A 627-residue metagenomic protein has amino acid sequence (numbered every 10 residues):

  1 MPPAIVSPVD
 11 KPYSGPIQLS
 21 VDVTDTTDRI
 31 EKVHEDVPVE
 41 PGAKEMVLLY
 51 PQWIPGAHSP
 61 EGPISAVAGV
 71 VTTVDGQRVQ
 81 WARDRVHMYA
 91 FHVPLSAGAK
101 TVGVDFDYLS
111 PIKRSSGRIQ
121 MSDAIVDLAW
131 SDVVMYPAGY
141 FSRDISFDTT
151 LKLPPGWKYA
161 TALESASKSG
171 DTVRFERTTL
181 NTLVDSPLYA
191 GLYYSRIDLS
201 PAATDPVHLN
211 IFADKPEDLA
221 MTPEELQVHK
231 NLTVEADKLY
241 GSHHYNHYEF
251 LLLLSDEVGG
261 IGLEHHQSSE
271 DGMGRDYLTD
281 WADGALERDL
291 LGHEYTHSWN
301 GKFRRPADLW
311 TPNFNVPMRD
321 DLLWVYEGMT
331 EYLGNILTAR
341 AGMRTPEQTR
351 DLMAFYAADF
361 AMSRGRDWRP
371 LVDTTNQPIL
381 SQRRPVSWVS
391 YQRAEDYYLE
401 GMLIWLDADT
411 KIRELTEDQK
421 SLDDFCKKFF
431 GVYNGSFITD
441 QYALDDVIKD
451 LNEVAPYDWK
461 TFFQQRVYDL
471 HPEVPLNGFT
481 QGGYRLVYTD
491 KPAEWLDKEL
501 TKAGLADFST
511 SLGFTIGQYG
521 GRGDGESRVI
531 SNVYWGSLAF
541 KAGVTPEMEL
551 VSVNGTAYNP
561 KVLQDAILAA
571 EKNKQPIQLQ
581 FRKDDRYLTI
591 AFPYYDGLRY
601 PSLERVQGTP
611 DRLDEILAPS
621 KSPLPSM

Functional and structural regions predicted by a protein language model:
M1-T26: N-terminal, polar/Ser/Thr-rich
V23-T24, G56-S122: A surface-exposed beta-strand-loop module
E31-I64, M135-G139, R143-P154: Surface-exposed beta-strand/loop patches in extracellular or lumenal glycoproteins
E35, D198-L323, M329, L333: Juxtacatalytic substrate-recognition/specificity segment
P63-G69, V133, D144-A160, E164 (+6 more regions): Zn2+-dependent metallopeptidase catalytic core
A97, D105-A190, Y194: Extended, low-hydrophobicity, Ser/Thr/Pro/Gly-biased non-transmembrane segments
M273-G274, R304-V372: Acidic/histidine-rich catalytic neighborhood
G334, R344-M627: C-terminal recognition in membrane/secretory proteostasis and scaffolding
